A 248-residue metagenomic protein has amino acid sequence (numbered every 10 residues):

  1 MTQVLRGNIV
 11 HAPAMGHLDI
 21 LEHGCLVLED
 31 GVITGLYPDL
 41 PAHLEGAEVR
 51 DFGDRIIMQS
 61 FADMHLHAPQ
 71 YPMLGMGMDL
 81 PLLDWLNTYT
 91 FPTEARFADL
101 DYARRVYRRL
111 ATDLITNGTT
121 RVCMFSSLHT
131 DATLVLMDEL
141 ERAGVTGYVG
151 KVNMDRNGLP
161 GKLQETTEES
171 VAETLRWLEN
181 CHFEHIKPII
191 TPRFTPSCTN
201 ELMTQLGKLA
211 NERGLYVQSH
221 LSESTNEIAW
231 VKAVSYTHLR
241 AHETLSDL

Functional and structural regions predicted by a protein language model:
M1-L44, R55-I56: N-terminal metal-binding scaffold of metallo-dependent hydrolase/deaminase domains
T2-G7, H43-W85, R108, I115-T116: Replace "His-x-His-based motif
A12, Q59, P69-Y71, N226 (+1 more regions): Conserved protein kinase catalytic core
L26, G31, D54, H65 (+4 more regions): Divalent metal-coordination and catalytic microenvironments
V27, L74-V145, S170-F183: Alpha-helical scaffold segments that flank or form the walls of functional sites
P41, T130, D155, D247: Surface-exposed, flexible loop/turn segments at secondary-structure boundaries
D131-R240: Metal-coordinating catalytic core of metallo-dependent amide/deamination hydrolases
H238-L248: Single conserved hydrophobic/aromatic residue that forms the stacking wall/gate of nucleotide- or nucleobase-binding
